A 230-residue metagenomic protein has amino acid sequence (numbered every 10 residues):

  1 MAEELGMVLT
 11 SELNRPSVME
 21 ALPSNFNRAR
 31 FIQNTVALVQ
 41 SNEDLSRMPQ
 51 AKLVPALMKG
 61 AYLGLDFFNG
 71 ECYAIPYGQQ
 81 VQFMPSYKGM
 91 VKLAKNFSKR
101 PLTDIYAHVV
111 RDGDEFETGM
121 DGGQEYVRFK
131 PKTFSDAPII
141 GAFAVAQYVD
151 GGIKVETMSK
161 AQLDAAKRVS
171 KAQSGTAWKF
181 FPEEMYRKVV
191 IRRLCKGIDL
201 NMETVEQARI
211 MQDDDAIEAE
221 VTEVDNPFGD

Functional and structural regions predicted by a protein language model:
M1-M19, M202-D230: Glycine- and charge-rich intrinsically disordered segments
A2-N201: Binding-interface segments
